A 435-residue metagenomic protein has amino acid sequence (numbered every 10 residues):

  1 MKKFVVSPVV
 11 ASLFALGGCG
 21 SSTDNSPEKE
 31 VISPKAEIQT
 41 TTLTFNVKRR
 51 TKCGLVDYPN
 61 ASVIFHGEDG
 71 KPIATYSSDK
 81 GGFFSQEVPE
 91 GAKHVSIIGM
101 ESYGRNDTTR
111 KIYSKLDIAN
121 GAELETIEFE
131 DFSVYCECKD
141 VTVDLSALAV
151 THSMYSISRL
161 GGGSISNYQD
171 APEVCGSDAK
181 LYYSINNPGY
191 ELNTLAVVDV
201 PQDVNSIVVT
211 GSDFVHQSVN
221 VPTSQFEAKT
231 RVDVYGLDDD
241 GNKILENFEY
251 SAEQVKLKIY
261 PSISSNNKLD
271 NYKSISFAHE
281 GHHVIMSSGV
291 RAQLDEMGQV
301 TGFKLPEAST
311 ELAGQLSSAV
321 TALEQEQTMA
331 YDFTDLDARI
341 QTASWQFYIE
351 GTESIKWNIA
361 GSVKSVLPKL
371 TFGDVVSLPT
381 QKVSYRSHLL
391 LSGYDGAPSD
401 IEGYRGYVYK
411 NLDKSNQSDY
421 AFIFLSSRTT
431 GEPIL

Functional and structural regions predicted by a protein language model:
K2-V9: Sec-dependent signal peptide recognition, specifically the positively charged N-region followed immediately by
A15-G18: C-terminal motif of bacterial Sec signal peptides marking the signal peptidase cleavage site
G20-N25: Sec-dependent signal peptide cleavage junction
P27-S317, S426-P433: Preference for solvent-exposed, low-hydrophobicity sequence contexts
K258-L435: Hydrophilic extracytoplasmic domains
